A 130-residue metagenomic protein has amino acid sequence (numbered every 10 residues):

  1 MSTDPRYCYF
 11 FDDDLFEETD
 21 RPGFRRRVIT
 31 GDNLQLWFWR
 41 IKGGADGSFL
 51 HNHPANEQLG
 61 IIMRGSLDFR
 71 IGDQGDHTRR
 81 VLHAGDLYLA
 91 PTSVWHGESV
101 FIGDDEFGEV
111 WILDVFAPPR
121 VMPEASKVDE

Functional and structural regions predicted by a protein language model:
M1-W37, F49, A125-E130: A short, N-terminal "cap"/entry segment at the start of jelly-roll beta-barrel domains of the cupin/DSBH fold
W37-P54: Conserved short histidine dyad/triad with adjacent acidic residue
F38, D105-A125: A short hydrophobic beta-strand segment most commonly corresponding to one strand of the jelly-roll/cupin
W39, G60, Y88: Conserved GNAT-family N-acetyltransferase fold
A55-D68, G72-D73: Glycine- and acidic-residue-biased ligand/ion/polar-headgroup-sensing regions
Q74-H77, D104-G108: Short, solvent-exposed loop/turn segments that connect beta-strands within catalytic domains and beta-strand-rich
Q74-S93: Short acidic-glycine-tyrosine-enriched beta hairpin
S93-V94, S99: Short, surface-exposed secondary-structure boundary micro-motifs
